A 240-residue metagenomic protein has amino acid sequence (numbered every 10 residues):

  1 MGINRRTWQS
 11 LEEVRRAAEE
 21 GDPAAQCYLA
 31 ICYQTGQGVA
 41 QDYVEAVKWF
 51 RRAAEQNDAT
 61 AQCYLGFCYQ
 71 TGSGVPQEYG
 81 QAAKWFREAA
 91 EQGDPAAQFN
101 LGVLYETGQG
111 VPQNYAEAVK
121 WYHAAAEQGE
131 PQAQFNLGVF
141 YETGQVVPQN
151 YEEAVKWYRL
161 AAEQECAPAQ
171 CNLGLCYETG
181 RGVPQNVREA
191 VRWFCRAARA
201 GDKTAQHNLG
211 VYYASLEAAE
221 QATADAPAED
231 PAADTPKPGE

Functional and structural regions predicted by a protein language model:
M1-T35: N-terminal segments that cap or nucleate solenoid repeat domains
L11, C27, C63, F99 (+6 more regions): TPR/TPR-like alpha-solenoid signature
E19-D22, T35-Q37, D42, F50 (+15 more regions): Short helix-capping/linker turns of helical repeat alpha-solenoids
Y28-T35, Y64-T71, N100-T107, N136-T143 (+2 more regions): Hydrophobic face of amphipathic alpha-helices that form TPR/SEL1-like repeat modules and related alpha-solenoid
Q185-A218, A222-A224: TPR/TPR-like (Sel1-like) alpha-helical repeat modules
A228-E240: Long, low-complexity, intrinsically disordered segments
